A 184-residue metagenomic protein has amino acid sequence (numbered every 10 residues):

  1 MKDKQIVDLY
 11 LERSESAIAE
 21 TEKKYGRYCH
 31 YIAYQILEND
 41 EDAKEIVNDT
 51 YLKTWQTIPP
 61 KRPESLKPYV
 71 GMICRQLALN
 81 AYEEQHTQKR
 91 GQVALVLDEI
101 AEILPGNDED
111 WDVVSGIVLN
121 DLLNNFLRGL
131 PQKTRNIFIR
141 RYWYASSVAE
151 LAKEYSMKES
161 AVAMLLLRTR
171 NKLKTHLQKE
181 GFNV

Functional and structural regions predicted by a protein language model:
V7-Y31: A short, charge-rich alpha-helical start-of-domain segment used by transcription regulators
E12-E15, G106-I139, Y144-S146, K153 (+1 more regions): Amphipathic alpha-helical segment used for protein-protein interaction
T21, Y25, C29, T50 (+3 more regions): Residue-level preference for hydrophobic side chains embedded in well-ordered alpha helices
E22-D40, L127, K179: Amphipathic, Lys/Arg- and hydrophobic-enriched alpha-helical face
Y31, E45-L52, Q56, E64-Q76: Structural recognition of an alpha-helix C-terminal capping motif at a helix-to-coil junction
S65, T134, W143, V148-F182: DNA-recognition helix of helix-turn-helix
M72-A94: Arg/Lys-rich amphipathic alpha helix in sigma70-family domain 2
